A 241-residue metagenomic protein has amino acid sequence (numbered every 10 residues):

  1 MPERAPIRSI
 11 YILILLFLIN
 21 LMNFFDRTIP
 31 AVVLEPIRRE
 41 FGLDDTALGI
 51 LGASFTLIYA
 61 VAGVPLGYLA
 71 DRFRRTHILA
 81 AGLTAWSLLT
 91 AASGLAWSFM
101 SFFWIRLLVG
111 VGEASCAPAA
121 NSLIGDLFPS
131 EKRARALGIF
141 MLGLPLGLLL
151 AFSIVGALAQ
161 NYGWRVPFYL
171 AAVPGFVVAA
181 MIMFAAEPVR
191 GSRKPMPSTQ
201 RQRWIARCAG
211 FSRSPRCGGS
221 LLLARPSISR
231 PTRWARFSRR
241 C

Functional and structural regions predicted by a protein language model:
P2-A5, R190-L221: Juxtamembrane intracellular "pre-TM" segments in multi-pass secondary transporters
Y11-D45, W234-R239: Extracytoplasmic
T28, T56-V64, A114, L148-L149: Residue-level signature of mid-helix packing/kink "hotspots" within the transmembrane helices of 12-pass Major
P30-A31, P215-C241: Extracytoplasmic gate region of multi-pass secondary transporters
V61-M100: Conserved MFS/SLC helix-loop-helix module at the cytosolic interface between two early adjacent transmembrane helices
I105-P145: Cytoplasmic helix-loop-helix junction between adjacent transmembrane helices in 12-TM secondary transporters
F140-A186: Helix-loop-helix hairpin linking two adjacent transmembrane segments in secondary transporters
